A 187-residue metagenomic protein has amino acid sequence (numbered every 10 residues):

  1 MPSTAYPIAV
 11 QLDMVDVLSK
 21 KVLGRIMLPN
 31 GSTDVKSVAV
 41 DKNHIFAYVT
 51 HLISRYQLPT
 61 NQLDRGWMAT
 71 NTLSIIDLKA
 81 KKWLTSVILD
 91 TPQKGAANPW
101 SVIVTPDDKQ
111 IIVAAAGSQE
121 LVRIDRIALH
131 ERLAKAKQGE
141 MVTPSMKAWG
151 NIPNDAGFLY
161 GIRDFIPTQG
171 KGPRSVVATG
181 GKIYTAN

Functional and structural regions predicted by a protein language model:
M1-A9, V49-T70, R123-K137: Short, conserved, GDST-rich strand-edge loop motifs in beta-rich repeat architectures
I8, D34-K36, A69, N98 (+2 more regions): Beta-rich catalytic cores
I8-K20, L63-K79: Beta-propeller blade signature
K21-G31, K79-A97, H130-Q169: Surface-exposed loop and turn segments in beta-propeller and other repeat-based domains that flank or scaffold
D41-H44, P106-D108, A178-G180: Residue-level detector of Asp-centered blade-edge/turn motifs that repeat once per structural unit in beta-propeller
T50-L52, A114, A186: Residue-level marker for isolated small/hydroxyl-bearing positions within beta-strands of beta-sheet-rich domains
